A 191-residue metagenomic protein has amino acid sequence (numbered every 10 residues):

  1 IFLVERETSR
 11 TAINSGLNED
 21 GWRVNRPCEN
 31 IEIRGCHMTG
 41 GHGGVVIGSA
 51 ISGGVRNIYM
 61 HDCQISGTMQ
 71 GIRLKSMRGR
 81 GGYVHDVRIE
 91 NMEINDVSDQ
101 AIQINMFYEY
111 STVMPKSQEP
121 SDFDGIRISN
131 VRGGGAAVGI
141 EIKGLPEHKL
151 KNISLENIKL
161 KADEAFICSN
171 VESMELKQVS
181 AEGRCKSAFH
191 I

Functional and structural regions predicted by a protein language model:
I1-I191: Extracellular/periplasmic carbohydrate-active domains that bind, remodel, or depolymerize complex polysaccharides
